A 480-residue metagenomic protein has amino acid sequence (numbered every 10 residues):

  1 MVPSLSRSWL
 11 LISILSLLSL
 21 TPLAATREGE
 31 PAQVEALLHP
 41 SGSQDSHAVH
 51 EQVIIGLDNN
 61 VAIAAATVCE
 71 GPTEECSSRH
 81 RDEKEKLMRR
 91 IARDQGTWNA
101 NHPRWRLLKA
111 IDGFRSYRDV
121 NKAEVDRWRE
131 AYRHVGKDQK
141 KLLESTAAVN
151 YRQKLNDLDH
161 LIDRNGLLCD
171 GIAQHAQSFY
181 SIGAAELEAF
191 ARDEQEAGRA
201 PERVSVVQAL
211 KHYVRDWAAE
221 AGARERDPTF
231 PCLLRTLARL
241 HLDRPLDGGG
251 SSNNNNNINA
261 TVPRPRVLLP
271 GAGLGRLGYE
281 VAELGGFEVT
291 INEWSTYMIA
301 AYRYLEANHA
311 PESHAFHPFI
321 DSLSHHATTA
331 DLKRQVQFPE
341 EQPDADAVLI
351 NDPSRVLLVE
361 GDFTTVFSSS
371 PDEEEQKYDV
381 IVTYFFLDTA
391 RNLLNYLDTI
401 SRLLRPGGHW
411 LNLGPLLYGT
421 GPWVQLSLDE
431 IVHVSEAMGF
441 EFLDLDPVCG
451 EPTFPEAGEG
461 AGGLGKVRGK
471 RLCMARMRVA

Functional and structural regions predicted by a protein language model:
V2-G250, I258-T261, P265: N-terminal accessory segments
V262-G273, T290: Conserved class I S-adenosyl-L-methionine
L274-F287: Conserved SAM-binding loop of SAM-dependent methyltransferases across substrates and taxa, primarily the Class I
A307-P371: S-adenosyl-L-methionine
D379-N392: A short SAM/SAH-binding and catalytic strip from SAM-dependent methyltransferases
L394-P406: A short glycine-rich, Lys/Arg-flanked "PGG" loop and its adjoining helix->strand segment in the class I
G407-Y418: Conserved beta-strand signature within the Rossmann-like core of class I S-adenosyl-L-methionine
M438, F454-A480: Core SAM-dependent methyltransferase catalytic element
